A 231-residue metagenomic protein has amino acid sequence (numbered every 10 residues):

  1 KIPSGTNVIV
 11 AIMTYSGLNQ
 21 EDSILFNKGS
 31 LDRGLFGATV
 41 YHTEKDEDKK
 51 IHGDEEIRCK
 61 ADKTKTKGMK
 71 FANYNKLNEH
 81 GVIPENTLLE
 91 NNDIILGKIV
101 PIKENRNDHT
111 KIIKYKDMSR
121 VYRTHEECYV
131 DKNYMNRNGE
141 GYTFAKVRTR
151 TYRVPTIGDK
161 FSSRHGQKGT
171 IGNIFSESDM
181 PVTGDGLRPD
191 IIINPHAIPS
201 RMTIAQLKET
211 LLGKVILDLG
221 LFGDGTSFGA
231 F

Functional and structural regions predicted by a protein language model:
K1-F231: Conduit-forming functional cores of very large proteins
